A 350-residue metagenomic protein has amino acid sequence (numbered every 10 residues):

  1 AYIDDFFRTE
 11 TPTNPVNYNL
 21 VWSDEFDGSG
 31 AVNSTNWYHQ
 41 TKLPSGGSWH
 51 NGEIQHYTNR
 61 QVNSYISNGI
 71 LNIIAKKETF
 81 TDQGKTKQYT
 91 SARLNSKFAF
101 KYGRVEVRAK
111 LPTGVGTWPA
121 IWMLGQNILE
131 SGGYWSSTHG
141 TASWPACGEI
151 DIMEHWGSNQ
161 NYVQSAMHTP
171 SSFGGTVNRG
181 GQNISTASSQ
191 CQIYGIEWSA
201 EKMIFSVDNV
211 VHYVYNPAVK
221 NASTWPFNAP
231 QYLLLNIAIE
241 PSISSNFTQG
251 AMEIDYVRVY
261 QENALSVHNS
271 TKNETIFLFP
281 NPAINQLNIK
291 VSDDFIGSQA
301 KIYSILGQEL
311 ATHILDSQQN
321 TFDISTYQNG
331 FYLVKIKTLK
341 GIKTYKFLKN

Functional and structural regions predicted by a protein language model:
A1-A264: GH16 jelly-roll
H268-N350: C-terminal outer-membrane/trafficking sorting elements
